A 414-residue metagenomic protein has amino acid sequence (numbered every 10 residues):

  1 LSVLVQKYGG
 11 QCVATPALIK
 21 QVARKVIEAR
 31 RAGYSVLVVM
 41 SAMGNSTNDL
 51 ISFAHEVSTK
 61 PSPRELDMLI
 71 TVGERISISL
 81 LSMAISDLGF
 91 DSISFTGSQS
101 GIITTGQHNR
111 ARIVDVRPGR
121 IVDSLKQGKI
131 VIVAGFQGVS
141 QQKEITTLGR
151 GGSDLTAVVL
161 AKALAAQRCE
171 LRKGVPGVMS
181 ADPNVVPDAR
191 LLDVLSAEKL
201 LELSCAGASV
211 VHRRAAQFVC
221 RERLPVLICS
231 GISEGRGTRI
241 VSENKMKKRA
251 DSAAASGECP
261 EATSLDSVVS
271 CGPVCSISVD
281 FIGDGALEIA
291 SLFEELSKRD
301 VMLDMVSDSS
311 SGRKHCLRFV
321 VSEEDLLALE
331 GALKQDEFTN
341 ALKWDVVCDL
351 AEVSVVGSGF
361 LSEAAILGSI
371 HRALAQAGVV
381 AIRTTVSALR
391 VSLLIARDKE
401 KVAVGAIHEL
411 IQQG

Functional and structural regions predicted by a protein language model:
L1-A216, V320, I395-A396: Nucleotide/pyrophosphate-binding catalytic subdomain
I27, K126, L160, S180 (+5 more regions): Signal for well-folded cores of large energy- and translation-related assemblies
Y34, F90, L224, V301 (+1 more regions): Short phosphate-binding/catalytic loops that engage adenosine nucleotides
M43, V175-G177, E222-V226, S230-G235 (+4 more regions): Glycine-rich beta-alpha junction loops
A134, E202-P273: Phosphate/diphosphate-binding glycine-rich loops and adjacent basic-rich segments that engage nucleotide
R168-R172, V226-I228, D304: Short hydrophobic alpha-helical runs that function as membrane-insertion/retention elements
R239-G414: A conserved regulatory-domain signal marking ACT and ACT-like small-molecule sensing domains and adjacent regulatory
